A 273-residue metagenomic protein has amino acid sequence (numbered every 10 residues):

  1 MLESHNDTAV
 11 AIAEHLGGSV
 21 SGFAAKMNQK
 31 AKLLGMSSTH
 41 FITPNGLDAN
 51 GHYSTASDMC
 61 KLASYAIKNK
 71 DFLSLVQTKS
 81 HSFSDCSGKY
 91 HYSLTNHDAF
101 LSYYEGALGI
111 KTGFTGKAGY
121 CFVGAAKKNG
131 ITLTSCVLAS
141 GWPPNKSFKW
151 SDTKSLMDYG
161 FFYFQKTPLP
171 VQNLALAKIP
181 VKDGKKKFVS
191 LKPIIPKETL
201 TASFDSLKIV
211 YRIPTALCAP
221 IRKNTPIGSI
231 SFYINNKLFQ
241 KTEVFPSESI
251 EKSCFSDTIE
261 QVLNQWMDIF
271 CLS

Functional and structural regions predicted by a protein language model:
M1-S4: Short helix- or helix-capping micro-motifs that position conserved polar/aromatic residues at function-defining sites
D7-T8: Mid-bilayer segments of alpha-helical transmembrane spans in multi-pass integral membrane proteins that mediate
A13-I67: Mid-domain, small-residue-enriched loop/turn segments at the edges of structured enzyme/sensor domains
M36-S37, G51-Y53, S57-D58, A63-S273: Domain-terminus/edge residues, biased toward the C-terminal soluble/receptor-binding domains of extracytoplasmic
